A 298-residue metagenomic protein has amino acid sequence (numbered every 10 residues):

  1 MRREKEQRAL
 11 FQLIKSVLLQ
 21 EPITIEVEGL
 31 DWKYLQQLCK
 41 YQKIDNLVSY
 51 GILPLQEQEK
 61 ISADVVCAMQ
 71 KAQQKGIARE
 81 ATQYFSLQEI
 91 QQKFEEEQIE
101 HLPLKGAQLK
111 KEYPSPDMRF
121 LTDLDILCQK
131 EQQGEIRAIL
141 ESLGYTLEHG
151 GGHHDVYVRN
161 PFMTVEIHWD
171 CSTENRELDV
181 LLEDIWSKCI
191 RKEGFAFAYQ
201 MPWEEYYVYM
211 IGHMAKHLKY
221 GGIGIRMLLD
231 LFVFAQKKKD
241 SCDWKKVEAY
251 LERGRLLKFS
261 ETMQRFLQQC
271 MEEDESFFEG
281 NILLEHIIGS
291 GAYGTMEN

Functional and structural regions predicted by a protein language model:
M1-T122, C128-N298: Conserved NTP-donor binding/palm subdomain of two-metal-ion nucleotidyltransferases/polymerases, i.e., the charged
